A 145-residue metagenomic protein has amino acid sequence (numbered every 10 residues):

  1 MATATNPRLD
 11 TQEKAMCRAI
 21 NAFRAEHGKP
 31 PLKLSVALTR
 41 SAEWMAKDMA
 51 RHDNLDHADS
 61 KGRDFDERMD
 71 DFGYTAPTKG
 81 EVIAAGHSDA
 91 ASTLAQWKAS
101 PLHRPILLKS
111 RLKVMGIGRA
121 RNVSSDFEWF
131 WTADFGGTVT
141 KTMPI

Functional and structural regions predicted by a protein language model:
M1-H52: A short alpha-helix/helix-coil micro-patch that ends at or immediately precedes a cysteine
A22, E67, P105: Surface-exposed charge patches
P31-L32, D56, A76, V114: Residue-level detector of short coil/turn "hinge" positions at structural boundaries
S35-A37, K61-G62, K109-R111: Short, glycine-/polar-rich solvent-exposed loops and beta-turns at beta-strand/coil boundaries
T39-S88: Short, surface-exposed glycine/acidic/tryptophan-bearing loops
A76, A84-I145: Disulfide-stabilized extracellular recognition modules
